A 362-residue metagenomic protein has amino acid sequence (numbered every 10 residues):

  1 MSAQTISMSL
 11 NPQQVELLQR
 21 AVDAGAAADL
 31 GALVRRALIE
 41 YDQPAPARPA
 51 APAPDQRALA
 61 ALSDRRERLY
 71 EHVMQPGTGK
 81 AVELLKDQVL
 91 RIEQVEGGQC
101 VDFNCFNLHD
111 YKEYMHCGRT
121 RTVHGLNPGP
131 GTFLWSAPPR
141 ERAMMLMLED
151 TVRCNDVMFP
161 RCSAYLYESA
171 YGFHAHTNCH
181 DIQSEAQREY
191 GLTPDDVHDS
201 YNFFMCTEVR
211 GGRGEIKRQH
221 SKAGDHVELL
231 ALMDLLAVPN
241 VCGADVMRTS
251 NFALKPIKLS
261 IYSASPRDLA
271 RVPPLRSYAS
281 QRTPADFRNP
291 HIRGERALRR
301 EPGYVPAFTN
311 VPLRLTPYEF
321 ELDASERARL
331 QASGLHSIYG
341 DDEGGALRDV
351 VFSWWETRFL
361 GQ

Functional and structural regions predicted by a protein language model:
M1-P12, V22: Short Lys/Arg-rich basic patches
M8, A32, I92: Active-site alpha-helix of zinc metalloproteases
E16, R20, A28-P49: Short, basic amphipathic alpha-helical segments that act as recognition/interaction helices in nucleic-acid-binding
A27-G31, D341-G344: Alpha-helix N-cap/helix-initiation sites
P52-E326, G334, Y339, W354-W355: Acidic, Ser/Thr/Pro
